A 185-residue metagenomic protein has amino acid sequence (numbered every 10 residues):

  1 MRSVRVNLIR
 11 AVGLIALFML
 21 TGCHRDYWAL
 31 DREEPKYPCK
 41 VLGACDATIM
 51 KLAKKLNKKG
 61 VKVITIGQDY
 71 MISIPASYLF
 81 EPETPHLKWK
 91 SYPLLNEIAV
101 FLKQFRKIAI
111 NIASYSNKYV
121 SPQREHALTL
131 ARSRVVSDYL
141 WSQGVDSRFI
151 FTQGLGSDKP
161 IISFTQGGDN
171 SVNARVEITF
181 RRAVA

Functional and structural regions predicted by a protein language model:
R2-D69, H86: N-terminal targeting leaders that direct proteins to extracytoplasmic destinations
A29, A47, K51, K90-E97 (+3 more regions): Extracytoplasmic/secreted proteins, especially bacterial periplasmic and envelope-associated proteins
P38-L42, L79-K88, P122-H126: Second-shell loop/turn segments in exported
I49-T65, F80-S114, A185: Periplasmic peptidoglycan-binding/anchoring modules of Gram-negative envelope and division proteins
K58, G67-D69, S73-P75, P82 (+4 more regions): Extracytoplasmic
K62-I64, M71-P75, L79, A109-A113 (+2 more regions): Soluble periplasmic/extracytoplasmic beta-strand elements of cell-envelope proteins
Y115-A185: Periplasmic OmpA-like peptidoglycan-binding domain that tethers envelope proteins to the cell wall
